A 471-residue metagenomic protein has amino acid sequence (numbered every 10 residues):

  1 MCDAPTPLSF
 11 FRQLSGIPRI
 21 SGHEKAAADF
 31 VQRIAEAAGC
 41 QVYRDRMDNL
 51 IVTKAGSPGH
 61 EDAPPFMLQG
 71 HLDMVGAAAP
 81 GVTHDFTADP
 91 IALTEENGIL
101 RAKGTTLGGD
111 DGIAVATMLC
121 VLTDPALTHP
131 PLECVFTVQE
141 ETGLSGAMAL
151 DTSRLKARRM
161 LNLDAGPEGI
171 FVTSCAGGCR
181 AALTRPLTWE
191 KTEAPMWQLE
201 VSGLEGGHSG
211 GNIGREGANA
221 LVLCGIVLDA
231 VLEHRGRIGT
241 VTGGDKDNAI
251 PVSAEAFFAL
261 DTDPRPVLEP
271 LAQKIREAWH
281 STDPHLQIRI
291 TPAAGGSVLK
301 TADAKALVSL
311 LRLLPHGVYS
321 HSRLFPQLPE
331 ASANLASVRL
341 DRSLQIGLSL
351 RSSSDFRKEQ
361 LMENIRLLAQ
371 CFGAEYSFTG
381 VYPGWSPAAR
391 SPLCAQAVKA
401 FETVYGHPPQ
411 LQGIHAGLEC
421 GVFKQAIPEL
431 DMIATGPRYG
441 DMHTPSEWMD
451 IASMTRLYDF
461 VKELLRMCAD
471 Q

Functional and structural regions predicted by a protein language model:
C2-I99: Acidic/His- and Gly-rich active-site-bordering loop/insert found across diverse amide/peptide-bond hydrolases
H60-R158, E193-M196, A304, P315 (+4 more regions): Active-site metal-coordination/substrate-binding segment of hydrolases, especially metallo-dependent peptidases
L72-M74, V135-G143, A165-E168, E205 (+2 more regions): Acidic, glycine-rich active-site loops and adjacent beta-strand->loop/helix elements that engage anionic groups
I91, G98-R101, E141-T142, A147-R351: Midchain, well-structured core segments that form catalytic/ion-binding scaffolds
G217-E233, D261-P264, D303-R312, S320 (+5 more regions): His/Asp/Glu-rich mid-to-C-terminal helical/loop segments that flank catalytic regions of hydrolases
N219-V241, P387-L430: Active-site-adjacent substrate-binding region of metalloamidase/peptidase-like peptide-processing proteins
L328-A416: Substrate-recognition/cap regions that form aromatic- and gly/pro-loop-enriched pockets for small-molecule ligands
S332-Q345, S349, Y405-E463: Zn-dependent metallopeptidase/amidohydrolase metal-coordination segment
